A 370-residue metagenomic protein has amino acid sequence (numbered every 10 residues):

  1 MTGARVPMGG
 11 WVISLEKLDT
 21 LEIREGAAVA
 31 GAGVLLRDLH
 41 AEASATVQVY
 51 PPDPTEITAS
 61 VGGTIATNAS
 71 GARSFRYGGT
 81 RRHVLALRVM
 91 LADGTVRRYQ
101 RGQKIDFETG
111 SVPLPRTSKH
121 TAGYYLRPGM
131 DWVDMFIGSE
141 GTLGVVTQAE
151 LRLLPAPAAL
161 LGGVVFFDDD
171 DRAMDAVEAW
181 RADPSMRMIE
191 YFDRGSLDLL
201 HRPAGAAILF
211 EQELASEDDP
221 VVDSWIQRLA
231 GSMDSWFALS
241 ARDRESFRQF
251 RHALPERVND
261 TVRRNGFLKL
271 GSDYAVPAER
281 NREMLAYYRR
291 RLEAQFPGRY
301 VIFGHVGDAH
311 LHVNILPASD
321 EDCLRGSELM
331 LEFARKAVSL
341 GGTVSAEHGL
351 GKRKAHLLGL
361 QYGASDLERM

Functional and structural regions predicted by a protein language model:
M1-L21, A28-A32, R37-P52, V306 (+1 more regions): Glycine-rich N-terminal segment of FAD-binding domains in flavoprotein oxidoreductases, spanning the beta-loop-helix
T2-P7, G78, L200-R202: Short glycine-biased active-site loop of nucleotidyltransferases that positions the nucleotide triphosphate and helps
G9, G326, M330, D366-M370: Amphipathic alpha-helical segments in well-structured domains
T20, A32, L36-R37, A41-S185: FAD-binding subdomain of flavoenzyme oxidoreductases
I137-S139, V145-E332, K336, L340: C-terminal substrate-recognition/cap domain of FAD-linked oxidoreductases
T343-L350: Short acidic/histidine-rich active-site segments
A355-M370: Activity-critical C-terminal alpha-helical subdomain
